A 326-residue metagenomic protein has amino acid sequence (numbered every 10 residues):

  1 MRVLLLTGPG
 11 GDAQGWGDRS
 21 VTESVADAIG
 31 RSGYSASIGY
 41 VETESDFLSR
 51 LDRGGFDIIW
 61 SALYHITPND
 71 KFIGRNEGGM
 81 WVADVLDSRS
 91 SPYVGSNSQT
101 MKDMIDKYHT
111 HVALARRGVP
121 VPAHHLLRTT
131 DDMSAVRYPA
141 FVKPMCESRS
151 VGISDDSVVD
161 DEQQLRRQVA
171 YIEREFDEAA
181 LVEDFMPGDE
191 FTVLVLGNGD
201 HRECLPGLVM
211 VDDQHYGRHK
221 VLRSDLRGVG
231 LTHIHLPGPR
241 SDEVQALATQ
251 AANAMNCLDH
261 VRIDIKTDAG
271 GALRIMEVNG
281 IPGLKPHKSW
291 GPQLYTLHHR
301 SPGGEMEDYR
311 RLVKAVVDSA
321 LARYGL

Functional and structural regions predicted by a protein language model:
M1-T7, M101-L181, P187, Q245: Active-site nucleotide/adenylate-binding loops and adjacent lid/helix of ATP-dependent enzymes
P9-G11, Y64-T67, M145-E147, I281: Short glycine-rich anion-binding loops that position phosphate/pyrophosphate groups of nucleotides and phosphorylated
G10-T22: Glycine- and acidic-residue-enriched helix-capping/strand-helix junction motifs
R19-A123: Conserved N-proximal alpha/beta basic substrate-recognition cap immediately N-terminal to, or forming the N-lobe
E162-A246, T267-R274: Phosphate-binding site of ATP-dependent enzymes
L181-E183, H260-R262, L326: Flexible, glycine/charged-enriched surface loops at secondary-structure junctions
L258, T267-L326: C-terminal active-site "lid" helix and adjoining low-complexity regulatory extension at the edge of ATP-using catalytic
